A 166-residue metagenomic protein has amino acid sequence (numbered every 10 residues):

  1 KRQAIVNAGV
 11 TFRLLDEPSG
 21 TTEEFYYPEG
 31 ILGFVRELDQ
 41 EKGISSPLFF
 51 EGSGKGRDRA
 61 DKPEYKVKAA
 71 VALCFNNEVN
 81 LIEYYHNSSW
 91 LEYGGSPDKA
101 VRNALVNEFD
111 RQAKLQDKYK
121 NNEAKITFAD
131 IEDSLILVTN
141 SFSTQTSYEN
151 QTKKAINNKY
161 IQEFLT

Functional and structural regions predicted by a protein language model:
R2-Q3, A8-T152: GHKL/Histidine-kinase-like ATPase module
K159-T166: Flexible helix-coil linker/hinge segments at domain or subdomain boundaries
